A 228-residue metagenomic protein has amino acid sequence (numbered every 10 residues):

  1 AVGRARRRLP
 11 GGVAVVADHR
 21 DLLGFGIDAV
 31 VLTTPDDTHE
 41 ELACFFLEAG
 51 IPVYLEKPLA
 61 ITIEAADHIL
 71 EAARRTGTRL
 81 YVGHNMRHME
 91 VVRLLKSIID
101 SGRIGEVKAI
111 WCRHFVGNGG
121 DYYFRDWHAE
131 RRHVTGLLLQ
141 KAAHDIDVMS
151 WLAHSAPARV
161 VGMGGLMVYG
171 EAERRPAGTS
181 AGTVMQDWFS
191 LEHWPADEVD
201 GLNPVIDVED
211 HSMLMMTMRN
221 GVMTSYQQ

Functional and structural regions predicted by a protein language model:
A1-P10, F25: N-terminal Rossmann-like dinucleotide-binding module
G11-A72: Beta-loop-alpha module in the N-terminal Rossmann-like domain of NAD(P)-dependent dehydrogenases, especially those
A29-T33, L80, L139: Periplasmic-binding protein-like
T33-T34, M218, V222: Short, well-ordered coil/turn residues at beta-beta hairpins and beta-strand->alpha-helix junctions within
T38, P58, V82-H88: Rossmann-like NAD(P)(H) cofactor-binding subdomain of soluble oxidoreductases
D67-N85, G105-I110: Rossmann-fold dehydrogenase core element
M86-N203: Predominantly a Rossmann-like dinucleotide-binding segment in NAD(P)-dependent oxidoreductases
